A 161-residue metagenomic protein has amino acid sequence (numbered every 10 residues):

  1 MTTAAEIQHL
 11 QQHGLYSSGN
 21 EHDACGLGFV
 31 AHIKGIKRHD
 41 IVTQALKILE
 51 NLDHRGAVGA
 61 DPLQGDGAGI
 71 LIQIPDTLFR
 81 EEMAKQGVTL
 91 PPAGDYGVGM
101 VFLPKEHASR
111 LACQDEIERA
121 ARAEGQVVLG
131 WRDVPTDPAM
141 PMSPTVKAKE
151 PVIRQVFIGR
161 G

Functional and structural regions predicted by a protein language model:
T2-G161: N-terminal segments that mediate ammonia production and transfer in glutamine-dependent amidotransferase systems
